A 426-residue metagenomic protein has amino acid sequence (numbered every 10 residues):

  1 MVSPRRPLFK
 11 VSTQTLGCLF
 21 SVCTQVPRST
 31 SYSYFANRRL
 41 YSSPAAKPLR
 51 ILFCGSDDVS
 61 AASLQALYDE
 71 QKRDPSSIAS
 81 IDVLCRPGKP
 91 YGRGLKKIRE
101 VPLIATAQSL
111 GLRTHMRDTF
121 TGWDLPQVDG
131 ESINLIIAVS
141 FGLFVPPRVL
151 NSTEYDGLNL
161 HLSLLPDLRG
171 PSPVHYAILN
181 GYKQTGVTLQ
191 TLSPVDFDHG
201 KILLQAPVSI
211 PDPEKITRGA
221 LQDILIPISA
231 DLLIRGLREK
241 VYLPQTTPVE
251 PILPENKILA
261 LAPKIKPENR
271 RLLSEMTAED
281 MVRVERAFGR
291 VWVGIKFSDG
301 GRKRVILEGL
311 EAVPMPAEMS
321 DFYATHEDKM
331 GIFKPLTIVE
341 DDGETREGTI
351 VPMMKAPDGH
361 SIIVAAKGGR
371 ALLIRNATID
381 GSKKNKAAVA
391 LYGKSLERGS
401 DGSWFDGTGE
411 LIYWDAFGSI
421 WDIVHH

Functional and structural regions predicted by a protein language model:
V2-G294, G301-K303, G368-R370, I379-K383 (+1 more regions): One-carbon transfer enzymes
G294, S298-D299, K303-M315: Non-catalytic interaction/regulatory modules that flank or connect domains
V313-G381, A388-G393: Low-complexity, glycine/alanine/valine/leucine- and proline-rich hydrophobic stretches
